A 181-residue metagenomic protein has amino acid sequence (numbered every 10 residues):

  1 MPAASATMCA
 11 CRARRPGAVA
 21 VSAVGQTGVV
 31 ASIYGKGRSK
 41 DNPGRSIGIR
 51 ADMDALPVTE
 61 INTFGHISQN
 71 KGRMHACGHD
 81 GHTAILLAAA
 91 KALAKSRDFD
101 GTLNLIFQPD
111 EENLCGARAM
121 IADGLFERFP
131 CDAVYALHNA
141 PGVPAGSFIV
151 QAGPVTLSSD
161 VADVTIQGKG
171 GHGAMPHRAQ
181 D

Functional and structural regions predicted by a protein language model:
M1-H75, A84-L87, K91-F99: Acidic/His- and Gly-rich active-site-bordering loop/insert found across diverse amide/peptide-bond hydrolases
L56-V58, F64-M74, G81, F99-D181: Histidine/acidic-residue-rich, glycine-tolerant segments that coordinate divalent metal ions
